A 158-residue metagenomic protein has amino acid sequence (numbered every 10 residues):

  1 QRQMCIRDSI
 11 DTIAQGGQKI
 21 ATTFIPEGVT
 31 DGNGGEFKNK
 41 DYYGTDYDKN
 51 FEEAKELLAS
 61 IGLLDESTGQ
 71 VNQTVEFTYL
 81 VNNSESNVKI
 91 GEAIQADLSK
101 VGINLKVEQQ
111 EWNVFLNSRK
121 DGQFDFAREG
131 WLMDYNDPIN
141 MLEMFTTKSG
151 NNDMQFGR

Functional and structural regions predicted by a protein language model:
R2-I6: Short, small-residue-biased leader/transition segments that mark boundaries at the very start of proteins
D8-S9, Q18-I20, V29-G32, N83-S86 (+2 more regions): Solvent-exposed loop/turn segments at secondary-structure junctions within structured extracellular/periplasmic domains
I10-D11, D46-Y47, N104-F115, N140-R158: Extracytoplasmic/peripheral linker and loop segments enriched in polar/acidic and small residues with frequent Thr/Pro
D11-G16, T23-F24, I90-A93, P138-M141: Short, solvent-exposed loop/turn and secondary-structure capping segments
I13-G16, F24-G28, G69-E76: Short coil/turn segments at secondary-structure boundaries
Q15, D121, E129, M133 (+1 more regions): Short, well-ordered loop/turn and helix-capping segments at boundaries between secondary-structure elements and domains
I20-I61, N83-V88: Structural transition elements
A59-D134: Ligand/substrate-recognition segments at binding pockets and active sites
